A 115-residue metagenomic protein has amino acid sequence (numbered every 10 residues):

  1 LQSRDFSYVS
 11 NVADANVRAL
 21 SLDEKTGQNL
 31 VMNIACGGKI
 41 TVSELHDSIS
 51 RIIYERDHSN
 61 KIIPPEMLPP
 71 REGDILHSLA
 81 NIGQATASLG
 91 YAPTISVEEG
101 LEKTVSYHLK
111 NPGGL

Functional and structural regions predicted by a protein language model:
L1-L115: C-terminal substrate-binding subdomain of Rossmann-fold SDR/epimerase-dehydratase oxidoreductases
